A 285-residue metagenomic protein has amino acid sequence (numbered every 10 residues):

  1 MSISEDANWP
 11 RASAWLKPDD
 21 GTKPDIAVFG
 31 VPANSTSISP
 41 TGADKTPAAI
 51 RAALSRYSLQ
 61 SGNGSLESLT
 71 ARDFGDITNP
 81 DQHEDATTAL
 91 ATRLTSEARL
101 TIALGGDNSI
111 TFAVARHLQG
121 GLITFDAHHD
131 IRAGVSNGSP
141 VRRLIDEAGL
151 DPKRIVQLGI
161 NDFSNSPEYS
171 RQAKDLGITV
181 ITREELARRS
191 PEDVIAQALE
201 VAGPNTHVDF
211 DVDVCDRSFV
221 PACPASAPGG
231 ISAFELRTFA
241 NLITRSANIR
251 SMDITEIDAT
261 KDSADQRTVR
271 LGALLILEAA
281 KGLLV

Functional and structural regions predicted by a protein language model:
S2-V285: Conserved alpha-helical scaffold segments that buttress catalytic/binding sites
